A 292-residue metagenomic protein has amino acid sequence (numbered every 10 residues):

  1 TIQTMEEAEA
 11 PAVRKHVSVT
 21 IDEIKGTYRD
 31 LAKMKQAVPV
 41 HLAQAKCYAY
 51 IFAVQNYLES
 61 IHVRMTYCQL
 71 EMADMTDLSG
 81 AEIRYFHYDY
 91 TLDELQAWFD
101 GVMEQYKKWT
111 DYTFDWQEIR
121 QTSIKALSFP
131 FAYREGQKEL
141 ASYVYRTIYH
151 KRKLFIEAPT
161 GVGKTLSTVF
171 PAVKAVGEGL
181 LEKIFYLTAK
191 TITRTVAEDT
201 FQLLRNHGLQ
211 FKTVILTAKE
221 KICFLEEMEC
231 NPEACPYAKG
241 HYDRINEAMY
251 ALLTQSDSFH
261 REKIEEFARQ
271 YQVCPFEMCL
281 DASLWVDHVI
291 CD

Functional and structural regions predicted by a protein language model:
T1-Q96: Mg2+/Mn2+-dependent nuclease catalytic core
T66-C68, L187, C291: Short hydrophobic segments within beta-strands
D93-A126: Charged, low-complexity
F114-E157: Conserved pre-motif I regulatory segment
Q117-Q121, L180-V289: A substrate-engagement module of RecA-like helicase motors
Y145-R146, T165-L180, T200-L204: Walker A/P-loop NTP-binding motif
Y149-P171, K183: Walker A/P-loop
